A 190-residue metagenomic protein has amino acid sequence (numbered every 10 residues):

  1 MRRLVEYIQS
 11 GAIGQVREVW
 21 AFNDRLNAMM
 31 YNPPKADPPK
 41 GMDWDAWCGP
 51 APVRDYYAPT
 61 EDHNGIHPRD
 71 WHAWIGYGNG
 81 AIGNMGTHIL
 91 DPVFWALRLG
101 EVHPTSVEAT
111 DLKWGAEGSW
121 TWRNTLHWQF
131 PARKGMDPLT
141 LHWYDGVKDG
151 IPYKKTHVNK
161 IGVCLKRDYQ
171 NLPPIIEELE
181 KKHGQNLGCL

Functional and structural regions predicted by a protein language model:
M1-G49: A contiguous active-site-proximal alpha/beta segment in oxidoreductase catalytic domains
K35, K40-L190: Glycine-rich, aromatic-lined ligand/substrate-binding cores of catalytic and carbohydrate-binding domains
